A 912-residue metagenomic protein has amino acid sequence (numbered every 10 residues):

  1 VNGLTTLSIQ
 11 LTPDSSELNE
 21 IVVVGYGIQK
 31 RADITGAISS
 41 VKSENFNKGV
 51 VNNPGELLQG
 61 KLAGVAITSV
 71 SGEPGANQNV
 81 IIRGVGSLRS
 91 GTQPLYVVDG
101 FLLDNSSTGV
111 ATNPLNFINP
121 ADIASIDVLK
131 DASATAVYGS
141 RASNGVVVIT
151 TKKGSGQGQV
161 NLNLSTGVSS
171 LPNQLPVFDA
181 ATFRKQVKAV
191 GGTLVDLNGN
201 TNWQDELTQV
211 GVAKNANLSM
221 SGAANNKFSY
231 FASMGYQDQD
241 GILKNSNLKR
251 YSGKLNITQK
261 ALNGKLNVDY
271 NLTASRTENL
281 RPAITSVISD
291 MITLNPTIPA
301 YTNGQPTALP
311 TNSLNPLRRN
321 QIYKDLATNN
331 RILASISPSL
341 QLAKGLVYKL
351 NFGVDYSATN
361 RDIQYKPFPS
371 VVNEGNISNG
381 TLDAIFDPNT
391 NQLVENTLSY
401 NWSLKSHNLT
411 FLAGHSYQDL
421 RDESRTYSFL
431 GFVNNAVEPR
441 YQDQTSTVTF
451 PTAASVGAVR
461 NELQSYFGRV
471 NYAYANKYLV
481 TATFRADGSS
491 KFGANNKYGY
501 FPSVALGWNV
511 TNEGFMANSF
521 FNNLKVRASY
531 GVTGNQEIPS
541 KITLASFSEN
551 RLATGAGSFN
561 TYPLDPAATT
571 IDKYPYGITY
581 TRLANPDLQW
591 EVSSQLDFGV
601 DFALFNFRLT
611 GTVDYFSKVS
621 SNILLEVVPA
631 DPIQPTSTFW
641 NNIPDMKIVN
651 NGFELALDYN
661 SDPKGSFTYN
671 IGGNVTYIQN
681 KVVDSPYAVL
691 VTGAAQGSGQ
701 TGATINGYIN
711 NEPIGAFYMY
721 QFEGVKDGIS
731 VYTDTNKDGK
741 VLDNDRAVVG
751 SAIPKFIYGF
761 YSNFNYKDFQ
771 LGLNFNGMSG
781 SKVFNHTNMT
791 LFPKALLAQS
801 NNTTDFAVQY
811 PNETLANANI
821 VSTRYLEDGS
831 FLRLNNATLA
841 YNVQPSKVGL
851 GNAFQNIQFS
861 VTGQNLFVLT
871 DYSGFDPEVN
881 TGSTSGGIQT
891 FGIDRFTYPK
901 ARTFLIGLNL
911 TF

Functional and structural regions predicted by a protein language model:
V1-T273, L333-A334, S546, W590-E591 (+5 more regions): Short, small/polar-rich motifs associated with maturation and membrane association, primarily at protein termini
V98, V195-N225, S229-Q237, Q305-Q341 (+8 more regions): Outer-membrane beta-barrel transmembrane strand signature
G154-G158, N225-K227, L262-N267, G345 (+8 more regions): Short loop/turn motifs that connect adjacent beta-strands in outer-membrane beta-barrel proteins
N161-D196, R425-S428, I542-G557, N660-A752 (+2 more regions): Conserved small-residue
L171-N173, L197, T201-W203, L207 (+12 more regions): Flexible loop and strand-edge segments within Gram-negative outer membrane beta-barrel domains
A180-G199, I288-R318, I363-G380, E423-A454 (+7 more regions): Surface-exposed loop/turn segments flanking beta-strands in extracellular/periplasmic regions
T193, V448, S489, D727 (+2 more regions): Extracytoplasmic gating/loop element in the C-terminal half of outer-membrane beta-barrel translocons and assembly
G222-A224, D240-S252, K265-V287, N330 (+8 more regions): Small-side-chain secondary-structure face that scaffolds active or pore-lining regions
